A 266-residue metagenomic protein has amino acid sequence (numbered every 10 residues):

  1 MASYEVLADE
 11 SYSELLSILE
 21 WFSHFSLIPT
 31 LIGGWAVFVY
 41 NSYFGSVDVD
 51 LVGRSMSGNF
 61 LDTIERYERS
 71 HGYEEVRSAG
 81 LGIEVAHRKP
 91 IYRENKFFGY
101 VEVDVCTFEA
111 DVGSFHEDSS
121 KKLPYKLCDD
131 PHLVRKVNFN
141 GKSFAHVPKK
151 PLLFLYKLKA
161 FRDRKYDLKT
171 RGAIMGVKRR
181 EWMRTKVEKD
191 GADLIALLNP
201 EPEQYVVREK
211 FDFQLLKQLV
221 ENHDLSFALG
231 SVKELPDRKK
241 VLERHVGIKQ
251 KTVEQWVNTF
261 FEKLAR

Functional and structural regions predicted by a protein language model:
M1-R266: Compositionally biased terminal segments of proteins
